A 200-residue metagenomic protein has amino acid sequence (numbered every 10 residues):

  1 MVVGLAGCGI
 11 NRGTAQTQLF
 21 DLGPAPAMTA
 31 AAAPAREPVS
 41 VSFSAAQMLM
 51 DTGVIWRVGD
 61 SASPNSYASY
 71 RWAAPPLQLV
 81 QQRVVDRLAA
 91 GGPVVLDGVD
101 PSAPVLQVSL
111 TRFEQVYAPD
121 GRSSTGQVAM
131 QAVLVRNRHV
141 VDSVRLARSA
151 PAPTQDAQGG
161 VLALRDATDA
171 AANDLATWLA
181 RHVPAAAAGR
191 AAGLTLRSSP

Functional and structural regions predicted by a protein language model:
M1-C8: Sec-dependent bacterial lipoprotein signal peptides
C8-A74, H182-P200: A structural "domain/chain start" motif
G9-L22, D86, A90-R138, T154: Surface-exposed short loop/turn segments
R36-V39, M50-T52, A68, S102-L106 (+2 more regions): Envelope-exposed proteins and targeting segments
S44, S109-Q115, A147-S149: Generic short beta-strand segments
S63-R71, H139-T177: Short secondary-structure boundary motifs at beta->alpha junctions and helix caps
V85, A89-P93, A176-P184: Sec-exported extracytoplasmic/periplasmic mature domains
